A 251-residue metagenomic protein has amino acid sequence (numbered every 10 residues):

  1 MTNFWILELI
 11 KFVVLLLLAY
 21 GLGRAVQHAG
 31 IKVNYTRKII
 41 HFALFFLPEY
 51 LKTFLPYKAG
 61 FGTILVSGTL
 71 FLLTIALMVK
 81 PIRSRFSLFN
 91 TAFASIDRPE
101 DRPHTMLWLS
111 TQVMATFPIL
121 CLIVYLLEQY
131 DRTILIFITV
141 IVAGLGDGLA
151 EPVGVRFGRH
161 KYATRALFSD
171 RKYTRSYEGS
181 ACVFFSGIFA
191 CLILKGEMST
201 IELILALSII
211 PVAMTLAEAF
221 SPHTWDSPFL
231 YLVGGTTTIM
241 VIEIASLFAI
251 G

Functional and structural regions predicted by a protein language model:
T2-L7, L22-I64, A76-F189, L194 (+2 more regions): Interhelical loop and helix-boundary elements at the membrane-water interface of polytopic inner-membrane proteins
G68-L72: N-terminal signal-anchor transmembrane alpha helix
G196-S199: Phosphate-handling active-site elements
